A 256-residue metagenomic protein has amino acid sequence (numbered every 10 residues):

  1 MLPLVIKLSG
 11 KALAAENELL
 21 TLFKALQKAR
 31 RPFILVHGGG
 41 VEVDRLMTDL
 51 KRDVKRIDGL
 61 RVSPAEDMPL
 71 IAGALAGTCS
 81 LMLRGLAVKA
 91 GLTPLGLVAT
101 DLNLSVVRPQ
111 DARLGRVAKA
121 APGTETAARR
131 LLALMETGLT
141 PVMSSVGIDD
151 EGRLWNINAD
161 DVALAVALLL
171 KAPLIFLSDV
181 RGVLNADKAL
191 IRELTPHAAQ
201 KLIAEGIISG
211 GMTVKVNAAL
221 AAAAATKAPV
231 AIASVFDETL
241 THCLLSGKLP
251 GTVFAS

Functional and structural regions predicted by a protein language model:
M1-S256: C-terminal catalytic "cap/lid" subdomain
